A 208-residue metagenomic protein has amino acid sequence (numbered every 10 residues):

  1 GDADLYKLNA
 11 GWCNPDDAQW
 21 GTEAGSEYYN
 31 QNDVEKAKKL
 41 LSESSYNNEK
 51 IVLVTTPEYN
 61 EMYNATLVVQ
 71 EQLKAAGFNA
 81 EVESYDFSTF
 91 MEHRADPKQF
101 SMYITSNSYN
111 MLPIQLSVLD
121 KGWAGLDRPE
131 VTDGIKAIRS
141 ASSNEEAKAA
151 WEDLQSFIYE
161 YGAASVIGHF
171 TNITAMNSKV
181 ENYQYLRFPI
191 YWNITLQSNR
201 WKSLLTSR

Functional and structural regions predicted by a protein language model:
G1-L8, L40, N48-N60, S142-Y161: Alpha-helical secondary-structure segments
D2, N107-S108, G168-I173: Short, solvent-exposed turn/loop segments enriched in Gly/Ser/Thr/Pro and often Arg
A3-S42, E58-M62: Structural transition elements
Y6, K38-Y109: Ligand/substrate-recognition segments at binding pockets and active sites
G21-N30, T55-Y59, D120-A124, I135-S142: Second-shell loop/turn segments in exported
L67-V68, N144-E145, N182: Extracytoplasmic/cell-surface-exposed regions of Actinobacterial cell-envelope-associated and secreted proteins
E81-F90, P113-K179, W192, L204-R208: Extracytoplasmic/peripheral linker and loop segments enriched in polar/acidic and small residues with frequent Thr/Pro
Y183-P189: A cross-kingdom feature marking charged/low-complexity
